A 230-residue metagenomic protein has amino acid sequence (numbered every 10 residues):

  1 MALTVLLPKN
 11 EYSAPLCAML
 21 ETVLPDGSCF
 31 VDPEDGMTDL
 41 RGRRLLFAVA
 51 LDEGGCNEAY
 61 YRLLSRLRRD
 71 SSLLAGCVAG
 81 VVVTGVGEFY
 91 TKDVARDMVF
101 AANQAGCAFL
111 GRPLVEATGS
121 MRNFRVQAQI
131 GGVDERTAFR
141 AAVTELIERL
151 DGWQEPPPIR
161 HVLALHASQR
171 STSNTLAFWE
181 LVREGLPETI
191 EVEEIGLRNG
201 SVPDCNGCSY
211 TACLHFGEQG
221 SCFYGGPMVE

Functional and structural regions predicted by a protein language model:
M1-H166, R170, N174, F178-I190: FMN-binding flavodoxin-like domain, especially the glycine-rich phosphate-binding loop
T189-R198: Short, intrinsically disordered, charge-biased short linear motifs at domain edges
N199-E230: Cysteine-cluster motifs in flexible loop/terminal segments that predominantly coordinate metals
